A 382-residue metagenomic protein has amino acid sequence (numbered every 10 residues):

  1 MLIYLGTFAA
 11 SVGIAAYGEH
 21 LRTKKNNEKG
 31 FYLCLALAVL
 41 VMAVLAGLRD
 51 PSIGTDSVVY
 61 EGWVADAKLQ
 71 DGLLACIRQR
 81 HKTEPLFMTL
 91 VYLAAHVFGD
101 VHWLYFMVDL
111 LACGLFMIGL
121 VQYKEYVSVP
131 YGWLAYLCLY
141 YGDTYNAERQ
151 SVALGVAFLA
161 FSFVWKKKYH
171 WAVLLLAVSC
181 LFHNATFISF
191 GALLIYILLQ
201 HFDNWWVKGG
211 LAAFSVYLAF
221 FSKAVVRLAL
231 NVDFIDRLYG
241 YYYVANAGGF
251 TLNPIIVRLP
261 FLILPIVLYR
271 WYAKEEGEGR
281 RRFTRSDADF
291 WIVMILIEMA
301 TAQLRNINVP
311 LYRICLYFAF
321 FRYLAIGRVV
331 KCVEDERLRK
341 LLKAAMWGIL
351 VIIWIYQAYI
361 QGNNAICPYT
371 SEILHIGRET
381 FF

Functional and structural regions predicted by a protein language model:
M1-M42: Start-transfer (signal-anchor) and selected internal transmembrane alpha helices of multi-pass inner/ER membrane
K29, L120-C138: Transmembrane-helix signature of polytopic, membrane-embedded enzymes that assemble or transfer cell-envelope glycans
V58-D66, I77-G99: Short hydrophobic/aromatic helix or loop-helix immediately within or flanking a transmembrane segment in polytopic
V58-E61, K68-L73, I197, H201-I314 (+1 more regions): Alpha-helical transmembrane segments and terminal signal-anchor/GPI-anchor hydrophobic tails, characterized by long
M107-Y123: Transmembrane-helix motifs of polytopic, lipid-linked glycan transferases
L137-Y140, W171-I195, M299-A302: Membrane-interface alpha helices of multi-pass inner-membrane proteins
T144-S151: Short acidic/glycine- and proline-prone juxtamembrane loop motifs at membrane-interface regions of multi-pass membrane
A157-W171: Membrane-interface transmembrane helices that cradle and orient dolichyl/undecaprenyl
